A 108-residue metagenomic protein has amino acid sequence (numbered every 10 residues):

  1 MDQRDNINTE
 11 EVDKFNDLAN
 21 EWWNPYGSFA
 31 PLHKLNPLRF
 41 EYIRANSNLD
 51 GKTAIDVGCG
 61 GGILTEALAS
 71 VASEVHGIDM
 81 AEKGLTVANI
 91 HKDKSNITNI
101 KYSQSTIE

Functional and structural regions predicted by a protein language model:
M1-W23: N-terminal, positively charged/glycine-rich alpha-helical extensions of SAM-dependent methyltransferases
K14, L38-Y42, V87: Alpha-helical elements of Rossmann-like donor-binding domains used by nucleotide-donor carbohydrate transfer enzymes
D17, Y42-N46, A67-S70: Residue-level signal for well-ordered alpha-helical scaffold segments within enzymatic catalytic domains
P25-A30: Class I SAM-dependent methyltransferase Rossmann-like catalytic core, especially the SAM/SAH-binding loop
H33-K52: Conserved alpha-helix/loop element of class I SAM-dependent methyltransferases that forms part of the SAM/SAH-binding
K52-G58: Conserved class I S-adenosyl-L-methionine
I55, I63-E108: Class I SAM-dependent methyltransferase SAM/SAH-binding core
